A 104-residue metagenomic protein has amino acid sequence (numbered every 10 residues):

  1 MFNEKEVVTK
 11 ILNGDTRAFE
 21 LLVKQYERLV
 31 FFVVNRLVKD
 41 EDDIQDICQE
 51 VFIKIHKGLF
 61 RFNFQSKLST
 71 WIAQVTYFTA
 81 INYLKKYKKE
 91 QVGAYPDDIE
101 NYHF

Functional and structural regions predicted by a protein language model:
M1-N13, Q91: Short, Lys/Arg-enriched, disordered terminal segments
E4, E90-F104: Internal acidic/polar
E4-V7, A18-F19, Y26, I47 (+1 more regions): Hydrophobic side chains within well-formed alpha-helices
V8-T9, E20, F31, N35 (+3 more regions): Solvent-exposed, non-membrane alpha-helical residues enriched in polar/charged side chains
L12-L21, F31-E50: Short, charged helix-capping/linker segments at alpha-helix termini
L12-N13, K39, E50-K67, K86-Y87: Sigma70-family region 2
F32, D46-I53, S66-F78: Structural recognition of an alpha-helix C-terminal capping motif at a helix-to-coil junction
R61-N63, Y77-A94: Arg/Lys-rich amphipathic alpha helix in sigma70-family domain 2
